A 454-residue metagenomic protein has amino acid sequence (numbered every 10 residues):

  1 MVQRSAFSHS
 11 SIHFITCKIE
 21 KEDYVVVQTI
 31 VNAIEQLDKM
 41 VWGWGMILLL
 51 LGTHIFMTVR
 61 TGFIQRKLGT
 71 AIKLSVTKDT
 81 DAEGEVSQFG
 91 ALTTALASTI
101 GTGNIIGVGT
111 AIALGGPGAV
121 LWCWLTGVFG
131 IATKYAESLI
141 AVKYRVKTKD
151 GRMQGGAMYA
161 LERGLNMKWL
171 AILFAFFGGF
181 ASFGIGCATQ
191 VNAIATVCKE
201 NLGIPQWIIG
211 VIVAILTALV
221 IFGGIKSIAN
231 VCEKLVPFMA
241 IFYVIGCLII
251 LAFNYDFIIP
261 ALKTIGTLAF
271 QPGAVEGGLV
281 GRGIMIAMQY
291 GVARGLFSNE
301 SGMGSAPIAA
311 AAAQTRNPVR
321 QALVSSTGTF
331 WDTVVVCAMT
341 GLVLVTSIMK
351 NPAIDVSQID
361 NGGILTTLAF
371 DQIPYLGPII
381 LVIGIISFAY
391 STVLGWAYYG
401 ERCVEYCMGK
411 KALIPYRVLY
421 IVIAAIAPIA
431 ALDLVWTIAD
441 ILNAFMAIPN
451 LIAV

Functional and structural regions predicted by a protein language model:
Y24-T102, I112-A119, G130, A425 (+1 more regions): N-terminal alpha-helical transmembrane segments of multi-pass membrane transport and channel/translocase proteins
I30, G62-Q65, N104-V108, G184-A195 (+5 more regions): Transmembrane helix-loop junctions in multi-pass membrane proteins
L49-F56, R60-K73, N192-C198, P205-G266 (+2 more regions): Membrane-interface loop-to-helix entry segments
T53-T58, A97, T126-G151, A157-N192 (+2 more regions): Helix-loop-helix module between adjacent transmembrane segments
F63-Q88, T110-I112, G116-V120, W124 (+4 more regions): Flexible loop linkers connecting adjacent transmembrane helices in multi-pass alpha-helical membrane transporters
A82-L114, I140-M158, E162-R163, F176-G179 (+2 more regions): Alpha-helical membrane segments and immediately flanking helix-loop junctions that form or couple to the substrate/ion
E137-Y144, L248-T264, P272-L279, A312-T315 (+3 more regions): Extracellular/periplasmic helix-exit of transmembrane alpha-helices
E233, M239-S301, A306, A311: Membrane-embedded translocation segments of transport machinery
